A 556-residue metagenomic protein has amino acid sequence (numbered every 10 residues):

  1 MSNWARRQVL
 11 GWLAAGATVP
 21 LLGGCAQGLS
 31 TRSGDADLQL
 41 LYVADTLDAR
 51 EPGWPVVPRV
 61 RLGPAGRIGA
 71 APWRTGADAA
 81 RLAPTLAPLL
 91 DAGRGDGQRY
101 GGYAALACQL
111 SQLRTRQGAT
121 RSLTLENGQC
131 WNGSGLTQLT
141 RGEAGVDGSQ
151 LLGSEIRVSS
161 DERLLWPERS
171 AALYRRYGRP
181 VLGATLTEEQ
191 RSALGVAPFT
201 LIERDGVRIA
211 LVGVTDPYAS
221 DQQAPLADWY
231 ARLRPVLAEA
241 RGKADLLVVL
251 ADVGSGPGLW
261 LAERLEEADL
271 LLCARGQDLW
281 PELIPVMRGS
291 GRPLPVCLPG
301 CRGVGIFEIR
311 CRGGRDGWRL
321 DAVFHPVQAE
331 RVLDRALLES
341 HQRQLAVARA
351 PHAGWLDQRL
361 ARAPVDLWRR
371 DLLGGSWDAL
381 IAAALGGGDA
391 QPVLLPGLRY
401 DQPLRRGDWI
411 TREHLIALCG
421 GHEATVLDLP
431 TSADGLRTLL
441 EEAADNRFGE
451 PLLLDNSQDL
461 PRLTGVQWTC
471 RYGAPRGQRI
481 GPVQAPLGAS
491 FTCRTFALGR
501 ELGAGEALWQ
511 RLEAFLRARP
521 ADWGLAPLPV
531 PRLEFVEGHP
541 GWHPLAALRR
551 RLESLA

Functional and structural regions predicted by a protein language model:
S2-W4, Q8-G28: N-terminal export signals
R6, V146-L151, P180, A184 (+2 more regions): Compositionally biased, low-complexity linear motifs
G16, A26-E308, G374-A384, R405-G407 (+1 more regions): N-terminal catalytic scaffold of extracellular/periplasmic and nuclease hydrolases that process anionic headgroups
G16-A17, L113, W318, R500: Generic hydrophobic alpha-helical segments
A36-R99, Y103-A107, V236-E239, P293 (+1 more regions): Catalytic centers of hydrolytic enzymes
